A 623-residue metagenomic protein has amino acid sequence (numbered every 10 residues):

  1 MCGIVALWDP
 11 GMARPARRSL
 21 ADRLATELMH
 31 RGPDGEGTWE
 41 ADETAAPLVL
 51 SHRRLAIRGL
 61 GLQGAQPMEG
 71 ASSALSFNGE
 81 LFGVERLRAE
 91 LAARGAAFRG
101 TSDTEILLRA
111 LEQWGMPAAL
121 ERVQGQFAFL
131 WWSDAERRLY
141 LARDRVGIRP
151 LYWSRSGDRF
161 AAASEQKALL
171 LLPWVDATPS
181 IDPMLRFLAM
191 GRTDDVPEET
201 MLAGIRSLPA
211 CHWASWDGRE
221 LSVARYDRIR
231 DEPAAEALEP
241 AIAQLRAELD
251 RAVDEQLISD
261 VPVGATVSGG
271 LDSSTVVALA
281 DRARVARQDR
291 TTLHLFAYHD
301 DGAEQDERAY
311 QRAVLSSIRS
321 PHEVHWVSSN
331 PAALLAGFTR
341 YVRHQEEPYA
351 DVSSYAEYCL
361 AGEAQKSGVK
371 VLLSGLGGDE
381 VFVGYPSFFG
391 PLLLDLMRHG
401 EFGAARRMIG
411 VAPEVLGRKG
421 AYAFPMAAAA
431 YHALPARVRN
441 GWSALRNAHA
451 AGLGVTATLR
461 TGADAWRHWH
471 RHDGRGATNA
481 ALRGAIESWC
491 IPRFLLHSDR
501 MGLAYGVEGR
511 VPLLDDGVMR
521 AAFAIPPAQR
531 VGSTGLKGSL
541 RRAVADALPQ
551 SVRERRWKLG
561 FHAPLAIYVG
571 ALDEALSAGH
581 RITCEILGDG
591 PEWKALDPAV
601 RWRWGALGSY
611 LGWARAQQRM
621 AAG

Functional and structural regions predicted by a protein language model:
M1, D22-T26, L171-L172, D176 (+6 more regions): Adenosyl-5′-phosphate
M1-T339, R343-Q345, E357, D546 (+4 more regions): Cysteine-centered catalytic environments shared across enzyme families
G115, E165, M397-A404, A421-Y422 (+2 more regions): Short, solvent-exposed helix-helix connector turns and helix-capping sites enriched in acidic/polar residues
A237-A241, L245, P348, V352 (+4 more regions): Conserved acidic
L334-S353, G452-G454, A465-W466: Mobile, glycine- and charge-enriched loop segments and immediately flanking short secondary-structure elements within
F338-R343, K366, S387-F389, Y568-V569: Short low-complexity, flexible loop/linker segments enriched in glycine and/or proline with clustered acidic
C359-G420, L495-V518: Active-site adenylate/phosphate-handling loop in enzymes that bind or generate adenylated species
V411, V415-Y422, M426-A429, A433 (+1 more regions): Low-complexity, intrinsically disordered, cysteine-poor segments enriched in small/polar and charged residues
